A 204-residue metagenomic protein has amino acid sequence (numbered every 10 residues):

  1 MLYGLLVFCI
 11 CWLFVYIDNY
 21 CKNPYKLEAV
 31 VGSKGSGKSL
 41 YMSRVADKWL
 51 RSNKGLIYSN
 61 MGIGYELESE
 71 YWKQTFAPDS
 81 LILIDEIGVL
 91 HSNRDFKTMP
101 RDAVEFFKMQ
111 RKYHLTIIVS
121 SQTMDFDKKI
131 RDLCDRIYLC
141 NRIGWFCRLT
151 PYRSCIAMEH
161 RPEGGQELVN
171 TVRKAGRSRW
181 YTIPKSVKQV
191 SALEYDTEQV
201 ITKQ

Functional and structural regions predicted by a protein language model:
V7-K22: Pre-Walker A adenine-sensing motif
V30: Hydrophobic anchor at the beta1->P-loop junction of P-loop NTPases
S33-G35: The conserved Walker
K38-S39: Conserved lysine of the Walker
K54-L56, P78-L81, K112-S120: Loop/turn-to-beta-strand initiation segments
D85-I87: Walker B catalytic acidic pair
V89-T171, A175-G176: Replace "adjacent to P-loop NTPase cores in ATP/GTP-dependent enzymes" with "adjacent to NTP-binding cores
